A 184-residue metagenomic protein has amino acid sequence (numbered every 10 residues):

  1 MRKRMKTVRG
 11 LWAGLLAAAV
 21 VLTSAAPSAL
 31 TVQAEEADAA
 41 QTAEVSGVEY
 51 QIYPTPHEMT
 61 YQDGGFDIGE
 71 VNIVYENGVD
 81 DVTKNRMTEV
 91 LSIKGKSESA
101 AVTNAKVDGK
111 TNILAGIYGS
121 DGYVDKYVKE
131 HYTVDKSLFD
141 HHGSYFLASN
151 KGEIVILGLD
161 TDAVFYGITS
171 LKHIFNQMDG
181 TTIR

Functional and structural regions predicted by a protein language model:
M1-T42, I52: Gram-positive cell-envelope targeting signals
A17-A18, A34-D162, Y166-R184: Acidic, contiguous N-terminal accessory segments
